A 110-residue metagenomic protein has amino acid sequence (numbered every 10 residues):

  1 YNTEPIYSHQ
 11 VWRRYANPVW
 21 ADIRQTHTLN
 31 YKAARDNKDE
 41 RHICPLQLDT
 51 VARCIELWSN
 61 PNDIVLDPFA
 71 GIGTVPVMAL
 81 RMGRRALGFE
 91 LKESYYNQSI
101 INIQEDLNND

Functional and structural regions predicted by a protein language model:
Y1-L87, L91-D110: Class I S-adenosyl-L-methionine
